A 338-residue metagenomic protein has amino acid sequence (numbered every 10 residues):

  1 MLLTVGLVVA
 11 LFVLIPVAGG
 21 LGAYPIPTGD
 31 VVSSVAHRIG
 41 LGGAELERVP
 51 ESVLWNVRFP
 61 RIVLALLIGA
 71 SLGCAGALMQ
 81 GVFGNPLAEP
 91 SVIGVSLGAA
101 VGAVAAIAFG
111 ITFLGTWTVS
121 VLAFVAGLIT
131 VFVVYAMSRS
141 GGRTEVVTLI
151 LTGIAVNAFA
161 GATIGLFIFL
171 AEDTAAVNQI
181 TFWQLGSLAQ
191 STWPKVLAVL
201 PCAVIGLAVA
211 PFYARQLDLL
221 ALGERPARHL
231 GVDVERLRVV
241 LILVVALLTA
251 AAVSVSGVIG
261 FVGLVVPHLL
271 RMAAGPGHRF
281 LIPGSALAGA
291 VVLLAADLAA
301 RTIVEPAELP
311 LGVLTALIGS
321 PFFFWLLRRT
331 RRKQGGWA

Functional and structural regions predicted by a protein language model:
M1-A338: Alpha-helical transmembrane segments in inner-membrane proteins
